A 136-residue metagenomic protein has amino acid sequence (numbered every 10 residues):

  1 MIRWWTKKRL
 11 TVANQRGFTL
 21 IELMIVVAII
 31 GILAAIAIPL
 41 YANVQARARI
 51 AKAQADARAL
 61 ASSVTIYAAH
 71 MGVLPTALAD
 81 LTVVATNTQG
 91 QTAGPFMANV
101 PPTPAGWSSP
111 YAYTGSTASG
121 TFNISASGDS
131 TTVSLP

Functional and structural regions predicted by a protein language model:
M1-F18: N-terminal leader/signal peptides at the extreme start of proteins
K8, I30-I32, A57, T86-N87 (+1 more regions): Alpha-helical interaction segments
L10, A28-I30, I66, T88-T92: Short, functionally important structural connectors and interaction interfaces within domains
A13-A42: N-terminal single-pass transmembrane signal-anchor helix
N43-T86: Conserved hydrophobic/amphipathic alpha-helical signal-anchor segments
A69-A126: Extracellular/periplasmic head regions of type IV pilus-like filament subunits
S125-P136: Short, low-complexity, Pro/Ser/Thr/Gly-rich segments in the mature regions of secreted, periplasmic
